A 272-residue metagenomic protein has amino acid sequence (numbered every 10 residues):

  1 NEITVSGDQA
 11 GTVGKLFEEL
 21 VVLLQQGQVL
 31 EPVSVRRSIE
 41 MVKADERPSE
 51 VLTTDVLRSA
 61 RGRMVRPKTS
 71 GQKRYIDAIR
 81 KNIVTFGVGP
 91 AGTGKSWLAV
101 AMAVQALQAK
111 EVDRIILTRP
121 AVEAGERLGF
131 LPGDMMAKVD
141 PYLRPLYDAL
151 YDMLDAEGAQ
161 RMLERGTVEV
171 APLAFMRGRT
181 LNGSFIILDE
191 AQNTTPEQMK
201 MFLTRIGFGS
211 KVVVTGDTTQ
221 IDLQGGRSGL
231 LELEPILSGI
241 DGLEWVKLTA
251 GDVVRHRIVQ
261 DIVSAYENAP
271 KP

Functional and structural regions predicted by a protein language model:
N1-L52: Interdomain "pre-motor" coupling segment immediately N-terminal to P-loop NTPase/helicase cores
I3, R61-Q72, A78-L188, Q192-P272: Conserved helicase motor core of SF1/SF2 NTP-dependent helicases
L52-M64: Conserved adenine-nucleotide phosphate-binding loops and their immediately adjacent elements
